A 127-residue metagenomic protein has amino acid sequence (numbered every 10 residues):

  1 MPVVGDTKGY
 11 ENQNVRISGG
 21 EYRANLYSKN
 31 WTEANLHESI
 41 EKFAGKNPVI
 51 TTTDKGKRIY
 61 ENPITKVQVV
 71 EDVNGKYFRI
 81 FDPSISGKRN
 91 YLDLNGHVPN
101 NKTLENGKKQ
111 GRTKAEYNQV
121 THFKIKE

Functional and structural regions predicted by a protein language model:
M1-I59, V73, Y77-E127: Low-complexity, glycine/serine/proline-rich disordered segments that function as export/translocation leaders
I59-V69: Charged, amphipathic alpha-helical segments
